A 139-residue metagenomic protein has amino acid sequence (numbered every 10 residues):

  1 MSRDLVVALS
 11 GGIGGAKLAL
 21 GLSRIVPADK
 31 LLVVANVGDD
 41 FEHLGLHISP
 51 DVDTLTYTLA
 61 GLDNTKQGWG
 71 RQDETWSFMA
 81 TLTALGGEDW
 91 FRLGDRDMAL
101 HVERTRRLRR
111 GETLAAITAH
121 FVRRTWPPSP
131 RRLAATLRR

Functional and structural regions predicted by a protein language model:
S2-P50, A119: N-terminal phosphate-binding or glycine-rich loops at protein starts, especially the Walker A/P-loop of NTPases
N36-R139: Electropositive, gly/pro-rich neighborhoods at or near active sites that engage anionic ligands
